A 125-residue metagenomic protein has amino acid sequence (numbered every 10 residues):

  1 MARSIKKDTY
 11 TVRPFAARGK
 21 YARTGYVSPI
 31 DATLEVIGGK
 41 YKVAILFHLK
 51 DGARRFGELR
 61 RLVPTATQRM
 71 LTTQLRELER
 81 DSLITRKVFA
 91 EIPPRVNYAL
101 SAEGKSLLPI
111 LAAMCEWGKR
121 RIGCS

Functional and structural regions predicted by a protein language model:
M1-Y26, L62: Recognition helices and adjacent regulatory flanks at domain boundaries
K20-M70, E91, N97: N-terminal helix-turn-helix DNA-binding core of bacterial DNA-binding proteins
I30, L111-G118, I122: Hydrophobic alpha-helical core bundles mediating ligand binding, dimerization, or RNAP-core interactions
F47, E79, P109-C115: A cross-family signal for key residues in well-ordered alpha-helices that form functional helical elements
Q74: Residues within the DNA-recognition helix of helix-turn-helix
S82: Glycine-centered, phosphate/nucleic-acid-interacting loop/turn motifs that mediate DNA/RNA or nucleotide
R86: Short beta-strand "wing" residues that participate in macromolecule-binding interfaces
A90-M114: Basic, amphipathic "hinge/linker" alpha-helix immediately C-terminal to the N-terminal HTH DNA-binding motif
